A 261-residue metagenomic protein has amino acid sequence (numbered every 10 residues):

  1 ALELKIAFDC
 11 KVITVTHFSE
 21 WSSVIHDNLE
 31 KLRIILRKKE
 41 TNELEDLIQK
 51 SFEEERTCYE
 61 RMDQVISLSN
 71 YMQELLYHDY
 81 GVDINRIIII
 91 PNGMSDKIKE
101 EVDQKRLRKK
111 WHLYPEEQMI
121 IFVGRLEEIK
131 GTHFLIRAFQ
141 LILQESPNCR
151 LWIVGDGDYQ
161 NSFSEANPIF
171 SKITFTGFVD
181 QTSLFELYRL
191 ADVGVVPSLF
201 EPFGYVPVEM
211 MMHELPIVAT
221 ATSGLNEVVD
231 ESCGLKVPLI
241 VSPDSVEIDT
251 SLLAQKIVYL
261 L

Functional and structural regions predicted by a protein language model:
E20, L36-V65: Membrane-proximal helix-turn-helix segments that form the acceptor-binding/catalytic region of lipid-linked
Y71, G93: Carbohydrate-associated surface elements
K99-L113: A short helix/loop element that forms part of the nucleotide-sugar donor recognition site in Leloir-type
Q118-L141, N161: A conserved mid-protein helix/loop that constitutes part of the nucleotide-sugar donor-binding site
N161-T182: Nucleotide-activated donor-binding/catalytic signature segment of Leloir-type glycosyltransferases, i.e., the conserved
F178-V179, E186-A191: Short alpha-helical donor nucleotide-sugar binding micro-motif in glycosyltransferases
L199: Aromatic "clamp/platform" in nucleotide-sugar-dependent glycosyltransferases that forms part of the donor/acceptor
P216-A219, N226-V229: Short hydrophobic beta-strand element within catalytic cores of glycosyltransferases and related nucleotide-activated
